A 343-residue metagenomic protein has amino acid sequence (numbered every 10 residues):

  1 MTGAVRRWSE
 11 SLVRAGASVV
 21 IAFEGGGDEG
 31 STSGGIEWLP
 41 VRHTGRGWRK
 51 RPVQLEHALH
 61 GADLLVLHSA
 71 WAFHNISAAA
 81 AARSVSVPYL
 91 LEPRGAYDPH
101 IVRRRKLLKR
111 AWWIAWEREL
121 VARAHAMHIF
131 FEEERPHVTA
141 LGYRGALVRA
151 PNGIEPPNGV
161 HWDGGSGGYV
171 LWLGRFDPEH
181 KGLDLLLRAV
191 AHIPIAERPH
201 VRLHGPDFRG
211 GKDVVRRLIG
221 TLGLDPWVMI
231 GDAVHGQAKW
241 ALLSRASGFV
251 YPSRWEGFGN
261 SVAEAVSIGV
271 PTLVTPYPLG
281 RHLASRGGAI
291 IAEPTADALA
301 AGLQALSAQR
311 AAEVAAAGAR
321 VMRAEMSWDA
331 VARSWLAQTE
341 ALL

Functional and structural regions predicted by a protein language model:
A22-D28, L173, P199-V215, D232: Glycosyltransferase donor-sugar binding loop
Y97, K109-M127: Membrane-proximal helix-turn-helix segments that form the acceptor-binding/catalytic region of lipid-linked
H128, H161-K181, L187-V190, R202: Conserved donor-binding/catalytic core segment of Leloir-type glycosyltransferases
E133, G153: Carbohydrate-associated surface elements
D213-V234: Nucleotide-activated donor-binding/catalytic signature segment of Leloir-type glycosyltransferases, i.e., the conserved
R254: Aromatic "clamp/platform" in nucleotide-sugar-dependent glycosyltransferases that forms part of the donor/acceptor
P271-T275: Short hydrophobic beta-strand element within catalytic cores of glycosyltransferases and related nucleotide-activated
A289-D297, Q304-R310: Conserved acidic donor-binding segment of nucleotide-sugar-dependent glycosyltransferases
